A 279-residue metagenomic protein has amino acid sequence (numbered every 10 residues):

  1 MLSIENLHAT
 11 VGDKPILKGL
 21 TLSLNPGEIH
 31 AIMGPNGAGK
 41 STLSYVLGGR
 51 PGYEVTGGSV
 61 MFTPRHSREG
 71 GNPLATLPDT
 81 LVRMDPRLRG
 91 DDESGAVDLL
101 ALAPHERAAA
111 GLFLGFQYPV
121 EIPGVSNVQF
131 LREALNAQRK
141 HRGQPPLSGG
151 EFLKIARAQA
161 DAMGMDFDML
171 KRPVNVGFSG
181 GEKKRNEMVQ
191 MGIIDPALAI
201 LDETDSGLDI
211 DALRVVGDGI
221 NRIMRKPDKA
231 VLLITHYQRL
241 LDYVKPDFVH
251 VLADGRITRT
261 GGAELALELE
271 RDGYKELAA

Functional and structural regions predicted by a protein language model:
L2-I4, L17: Conserved structural motif at the start of ABC-family nucleotide-binding domains
K14-P15, E106, R214: Short coil-to-beta microelement around the adenine-binding A-loop and adjacent beta1/P-loop entry of ABC ATPase
M33-P35: The feature captures the beta-strand-to-loop junction immediately N-terminal to the Walker
S59-H66, P73-L81, E93-R107, N175: ABC ATPase NBD Q-loop/coupling interface
D98, H105, A110-A197: ABC-family P-loop ATPase nucleotide-binding domains
I200-T204, D211: Walker B catalytic motif
F248, L252, R256-A279: Conserved beta-strand-loop-alpha-helix hinge in the C-terminal portion of ABC ATPase nucleotide-binding domains
